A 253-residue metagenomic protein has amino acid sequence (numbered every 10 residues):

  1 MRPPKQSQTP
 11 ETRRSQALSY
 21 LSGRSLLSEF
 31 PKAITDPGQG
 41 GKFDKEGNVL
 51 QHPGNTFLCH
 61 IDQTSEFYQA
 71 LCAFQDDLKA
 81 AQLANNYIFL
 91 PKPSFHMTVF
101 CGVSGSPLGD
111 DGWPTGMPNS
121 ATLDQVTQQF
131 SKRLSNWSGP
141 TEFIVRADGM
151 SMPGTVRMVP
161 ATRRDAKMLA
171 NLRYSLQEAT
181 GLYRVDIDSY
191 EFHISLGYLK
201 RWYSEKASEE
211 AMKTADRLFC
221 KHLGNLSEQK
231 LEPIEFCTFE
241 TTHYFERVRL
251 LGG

Functional and structural regions predicted by a protein language model:
M1-G253: Histidine-dependent nucleotide/RNA phosphoesterase domain, centered on the 2H-phosphoesterase fold with its duplicated
